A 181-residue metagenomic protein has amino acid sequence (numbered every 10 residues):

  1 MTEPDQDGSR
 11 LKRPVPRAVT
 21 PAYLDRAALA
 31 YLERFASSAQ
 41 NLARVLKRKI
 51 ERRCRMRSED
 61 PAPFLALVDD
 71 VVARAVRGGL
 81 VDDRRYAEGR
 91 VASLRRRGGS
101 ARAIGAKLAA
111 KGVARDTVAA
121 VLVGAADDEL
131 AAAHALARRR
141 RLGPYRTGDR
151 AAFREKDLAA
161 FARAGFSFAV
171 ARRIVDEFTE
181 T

Functional and structural regions predicted by a protein language model:
M1-T181: An alpha-helical, amphipathic repeat domain used for nucleic-acid recognition, typified by the mTERF helical solenoid
